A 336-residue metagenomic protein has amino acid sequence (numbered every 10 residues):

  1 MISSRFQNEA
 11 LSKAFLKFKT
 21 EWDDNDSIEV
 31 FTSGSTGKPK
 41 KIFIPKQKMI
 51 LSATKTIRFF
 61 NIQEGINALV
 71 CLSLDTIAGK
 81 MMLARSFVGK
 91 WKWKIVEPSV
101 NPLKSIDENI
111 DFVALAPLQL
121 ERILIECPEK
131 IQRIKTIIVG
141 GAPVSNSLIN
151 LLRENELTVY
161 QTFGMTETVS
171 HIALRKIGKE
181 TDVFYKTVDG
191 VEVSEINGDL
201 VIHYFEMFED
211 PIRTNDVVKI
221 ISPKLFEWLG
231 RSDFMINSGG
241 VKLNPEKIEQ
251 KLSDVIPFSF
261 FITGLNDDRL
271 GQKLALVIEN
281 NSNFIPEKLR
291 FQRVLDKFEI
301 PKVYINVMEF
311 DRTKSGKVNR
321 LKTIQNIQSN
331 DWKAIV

Functional and structural regions predicted by a protein language model:
K13-F31, E64-G65: Conserved pre-ATP/AMP-binding loop-to-beta segment of ANL
S27-T54, N61: Conserved AMP-binding A3 loop
S35, G141, G164, D216 (+1 more regions): Active-site glycine-centered loops adjacent to acidic/histidine catalytic or metal-binding residues that shape
I44-L51, N67-R122: AMP-binding/adenylate-forming
I125-K179: Gly/Ser/Thr-rich phosphate-binding loop
E192-K219, K224, E279: AMP-binding/adenylate-forming core of the ANL superfamily
N215-E299: AMP-binding/adenylate-forming catalytic core of the ANL superfamily
A275-V277, F291-V336: Conserved C-terminal "lid"/linker of ANL adenylate-forming enzymes
